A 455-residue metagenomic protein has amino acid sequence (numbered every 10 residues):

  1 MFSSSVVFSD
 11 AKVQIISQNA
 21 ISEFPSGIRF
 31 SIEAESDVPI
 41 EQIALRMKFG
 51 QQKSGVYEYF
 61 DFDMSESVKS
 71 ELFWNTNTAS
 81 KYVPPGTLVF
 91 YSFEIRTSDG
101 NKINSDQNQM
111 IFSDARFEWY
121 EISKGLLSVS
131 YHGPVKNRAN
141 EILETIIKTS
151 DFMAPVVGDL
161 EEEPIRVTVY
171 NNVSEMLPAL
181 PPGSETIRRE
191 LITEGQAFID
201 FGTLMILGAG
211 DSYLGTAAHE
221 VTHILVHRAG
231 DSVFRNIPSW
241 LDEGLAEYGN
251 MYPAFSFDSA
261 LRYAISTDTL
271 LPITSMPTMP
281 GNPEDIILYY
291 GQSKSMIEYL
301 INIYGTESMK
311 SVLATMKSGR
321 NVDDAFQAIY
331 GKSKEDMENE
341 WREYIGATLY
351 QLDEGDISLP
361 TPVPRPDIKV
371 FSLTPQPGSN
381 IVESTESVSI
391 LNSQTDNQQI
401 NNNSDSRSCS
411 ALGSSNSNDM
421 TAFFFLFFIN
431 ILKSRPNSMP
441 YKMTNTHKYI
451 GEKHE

Functional and structural regions predicted by a protein language model:
M1-S4, F427-F428: Bacterial N-terminal signal peptides
S4-S5, S9, L126, T348-N403: Ser/Thr-rich, Proline-interspersed low-complexity disordered segments
V6-W119: Glycan-association/targeting regions that enable binding to alpha-glucans and other polysaccharides
E118-P238, F255, T278-M279, Y289 (+1 more regions): Juxtacatalytic substrate-recognition/specificity segment
E190-I199, L204, D211-T216, V221 (+1 more regions): Acidic/His/Gly-enriched intrinsically disordered linker/tail segments that often contain short helix/coil "MoRF-like"
S404-F424: Juxtamembrane/start-of-transmembrane alpha-helix segments at the extracytoplasmic/lumenal side of membrane anchors
S417-N437: A cross-kingdom C-terminal cell-surface attachment/processing module
N437-E455: Cytoplasmic C-terminal tails of single-pass
